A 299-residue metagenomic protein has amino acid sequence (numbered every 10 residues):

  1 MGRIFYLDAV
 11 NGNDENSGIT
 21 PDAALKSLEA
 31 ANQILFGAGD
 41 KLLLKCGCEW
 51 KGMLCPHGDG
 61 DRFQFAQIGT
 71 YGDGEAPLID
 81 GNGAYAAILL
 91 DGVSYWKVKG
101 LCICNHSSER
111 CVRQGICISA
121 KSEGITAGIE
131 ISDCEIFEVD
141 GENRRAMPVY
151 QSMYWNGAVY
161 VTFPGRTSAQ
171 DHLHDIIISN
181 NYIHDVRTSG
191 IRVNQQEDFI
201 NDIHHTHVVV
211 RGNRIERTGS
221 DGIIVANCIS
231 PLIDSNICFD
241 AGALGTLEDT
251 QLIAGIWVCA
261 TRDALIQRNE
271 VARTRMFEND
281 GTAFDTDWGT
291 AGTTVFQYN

Functional and structural regions predicted by a protein language model:
I4, G39-K41, G47, F65 (+12 more regions): Detector for repetitive beta-architecture
L7-K45, E49-W50, A87: Acidic Gly/Asp/Thr-rich repetitive segments characteristic of extracellular carbohydrate-active and adhesion proteins
V10, L28, K45-G47, D59 (+13 more regions): Beta-strand repeat scaffolds of extracellular/surface proteins
I19, A23, K41-C46, H57-V112 (+1 more regions): Right-handed parallel beta-helix/beta-spiral solenoid domain characteristic of secreted/periplasmic
E49-K51, G74-A76, Y85-A86, C104-N105 (+14 more regions): Extracellular beta-strand scaffolds
C55-P56, G81-L89, R110-S122, R144-I176 (+5 more regions): Extracellular beta-strand/beta-solenoid scaffold signature
I237-D240, L244-N299: Acidic, glycine-rich loop-and-beta core segments that form the ion-binding/anion-interacting portion of active sites
